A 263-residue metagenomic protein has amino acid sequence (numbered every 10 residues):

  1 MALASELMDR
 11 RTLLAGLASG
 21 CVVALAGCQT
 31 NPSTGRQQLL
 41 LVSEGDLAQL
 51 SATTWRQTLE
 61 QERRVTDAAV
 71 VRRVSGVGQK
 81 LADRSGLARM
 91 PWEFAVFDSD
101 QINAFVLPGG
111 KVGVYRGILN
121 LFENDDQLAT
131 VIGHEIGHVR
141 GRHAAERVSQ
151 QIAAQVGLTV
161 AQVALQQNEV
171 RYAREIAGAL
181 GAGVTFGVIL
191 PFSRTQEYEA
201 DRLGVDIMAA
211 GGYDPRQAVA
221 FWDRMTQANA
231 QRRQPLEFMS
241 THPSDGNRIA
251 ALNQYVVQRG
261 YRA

Functional and structural regions predicted by a protein language model:
A2-A263: A Zn2+-metalloprotease active-site environment signal
